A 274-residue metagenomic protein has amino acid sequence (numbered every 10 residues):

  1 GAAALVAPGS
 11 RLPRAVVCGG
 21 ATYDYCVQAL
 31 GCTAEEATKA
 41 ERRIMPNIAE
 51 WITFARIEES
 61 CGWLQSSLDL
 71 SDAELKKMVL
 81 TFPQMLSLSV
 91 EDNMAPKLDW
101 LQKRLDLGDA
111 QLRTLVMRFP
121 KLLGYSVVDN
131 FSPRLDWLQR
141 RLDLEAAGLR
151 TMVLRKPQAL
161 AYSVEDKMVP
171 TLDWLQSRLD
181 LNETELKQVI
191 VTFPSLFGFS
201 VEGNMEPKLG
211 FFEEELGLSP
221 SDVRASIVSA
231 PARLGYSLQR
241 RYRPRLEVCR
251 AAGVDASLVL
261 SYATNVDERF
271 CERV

Functional and structural regions predicted by a protein language model:
G1-A3: C-terminal non-catalytic interaction/localization modules
L5-V274: Long amphipathic alpha-helical repeat/alpha-solenoid cores
